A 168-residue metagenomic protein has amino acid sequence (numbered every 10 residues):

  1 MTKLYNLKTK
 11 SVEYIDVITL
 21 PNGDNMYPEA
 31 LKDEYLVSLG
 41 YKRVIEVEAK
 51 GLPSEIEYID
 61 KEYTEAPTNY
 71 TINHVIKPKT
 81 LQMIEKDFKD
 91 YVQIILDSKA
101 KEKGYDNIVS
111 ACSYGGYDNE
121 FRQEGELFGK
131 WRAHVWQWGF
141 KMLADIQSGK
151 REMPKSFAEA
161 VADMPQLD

Functional and structural regions predicted by a protein language model:
M1-D168: A preference for well-ordered globular domain cores that mediate specific macromolecular interactions or catalysis
